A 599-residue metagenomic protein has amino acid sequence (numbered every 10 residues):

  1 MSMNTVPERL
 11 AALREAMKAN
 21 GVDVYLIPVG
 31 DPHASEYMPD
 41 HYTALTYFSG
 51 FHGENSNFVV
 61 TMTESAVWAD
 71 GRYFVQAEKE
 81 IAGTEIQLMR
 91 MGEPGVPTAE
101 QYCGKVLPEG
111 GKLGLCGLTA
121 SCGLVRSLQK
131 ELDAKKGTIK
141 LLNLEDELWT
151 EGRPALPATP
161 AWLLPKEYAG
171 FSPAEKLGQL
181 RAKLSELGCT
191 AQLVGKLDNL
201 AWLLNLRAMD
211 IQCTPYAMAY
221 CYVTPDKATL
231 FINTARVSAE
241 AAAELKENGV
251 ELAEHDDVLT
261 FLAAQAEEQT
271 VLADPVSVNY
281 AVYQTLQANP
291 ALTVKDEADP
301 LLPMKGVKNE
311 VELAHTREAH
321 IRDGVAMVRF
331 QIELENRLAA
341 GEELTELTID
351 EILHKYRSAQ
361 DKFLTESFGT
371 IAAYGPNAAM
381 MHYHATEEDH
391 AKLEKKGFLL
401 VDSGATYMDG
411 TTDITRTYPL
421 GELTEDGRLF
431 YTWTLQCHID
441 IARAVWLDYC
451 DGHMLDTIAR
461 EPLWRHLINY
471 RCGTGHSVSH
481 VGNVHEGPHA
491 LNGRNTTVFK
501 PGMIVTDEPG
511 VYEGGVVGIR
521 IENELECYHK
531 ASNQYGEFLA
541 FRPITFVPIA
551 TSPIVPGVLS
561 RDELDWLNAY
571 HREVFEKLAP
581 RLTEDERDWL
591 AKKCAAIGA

Functional and structural regions predicted by a protein language model:
M1-A599: Active-site neighborhoods and metal-handling regions in enzymes and metal-associated proteins
